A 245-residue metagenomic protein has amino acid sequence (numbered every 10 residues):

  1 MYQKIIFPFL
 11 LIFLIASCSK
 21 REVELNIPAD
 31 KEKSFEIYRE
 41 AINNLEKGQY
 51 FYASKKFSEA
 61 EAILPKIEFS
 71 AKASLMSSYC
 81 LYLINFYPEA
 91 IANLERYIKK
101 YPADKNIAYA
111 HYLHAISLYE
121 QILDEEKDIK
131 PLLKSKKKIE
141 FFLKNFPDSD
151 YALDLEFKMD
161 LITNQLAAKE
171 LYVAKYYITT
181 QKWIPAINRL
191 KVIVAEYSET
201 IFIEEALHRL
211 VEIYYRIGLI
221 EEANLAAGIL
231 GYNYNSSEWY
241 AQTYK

Functional and structural regions predicted by a protein language model:
Y2, L14, C18-K245: Acidic, polar-rich low-complexity tracts and alpha-helical solenoid repeat scaffolds
I5: Solvent-exposed interhelical
P8-L14: Bacterial N-terminal signal peptides
